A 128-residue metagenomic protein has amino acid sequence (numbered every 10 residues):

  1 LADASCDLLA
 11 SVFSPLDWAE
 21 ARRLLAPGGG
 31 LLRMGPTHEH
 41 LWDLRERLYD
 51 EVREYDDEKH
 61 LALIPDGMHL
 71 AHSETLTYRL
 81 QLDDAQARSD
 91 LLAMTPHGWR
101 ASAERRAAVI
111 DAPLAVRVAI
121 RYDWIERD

Functional and structural regions predicted by a protein language model:
L1-L8: A short acidic, Gly/Pro-enriched loop at the edge of an enzyme's catalytic core that lines a small-molecule cofactor
A10-S14, R33-M34: Short His-Asn-centered micro-motif
F13-L25: A short, conserved alpha-helix within the catalytic core of class I
P15-W18, T37-L41: Short, catalytically relevant binding-site loops at active-site mouths
G28-H40: Conserved beta-strand signature within the Rossmann-like core of class I S-adenosyl-L-methionine
R45-L70: Conserved Class I S-adenosyl-L-methionine
T75-D128: Conserved Class I S-adenosyl-L-methionine
